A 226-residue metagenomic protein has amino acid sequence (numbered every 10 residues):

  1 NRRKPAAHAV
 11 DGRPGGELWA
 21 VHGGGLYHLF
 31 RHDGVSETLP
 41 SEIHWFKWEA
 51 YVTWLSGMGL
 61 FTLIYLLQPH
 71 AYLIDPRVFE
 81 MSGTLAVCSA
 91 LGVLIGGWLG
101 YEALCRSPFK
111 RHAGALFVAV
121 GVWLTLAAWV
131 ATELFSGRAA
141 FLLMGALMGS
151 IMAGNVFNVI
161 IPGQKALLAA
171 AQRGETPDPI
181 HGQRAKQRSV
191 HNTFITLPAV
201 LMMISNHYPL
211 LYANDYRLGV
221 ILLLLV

Functional and structural regions predicted by a protein language model:
N1-V226: Polytopic transmembrane helical bundles with strong interfacial aromatic enrichment
